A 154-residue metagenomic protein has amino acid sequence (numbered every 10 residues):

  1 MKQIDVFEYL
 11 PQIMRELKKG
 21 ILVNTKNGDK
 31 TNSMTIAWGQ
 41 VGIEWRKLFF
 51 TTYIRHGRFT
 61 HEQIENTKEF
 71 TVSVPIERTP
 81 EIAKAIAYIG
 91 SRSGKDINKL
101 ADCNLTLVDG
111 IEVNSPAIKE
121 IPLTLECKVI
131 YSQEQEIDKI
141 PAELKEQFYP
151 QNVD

Functional and structural regions predicted by a protein language model:
M1-I36, Q40-D154: Active-site-proximal mixed secondary-structure blocks
